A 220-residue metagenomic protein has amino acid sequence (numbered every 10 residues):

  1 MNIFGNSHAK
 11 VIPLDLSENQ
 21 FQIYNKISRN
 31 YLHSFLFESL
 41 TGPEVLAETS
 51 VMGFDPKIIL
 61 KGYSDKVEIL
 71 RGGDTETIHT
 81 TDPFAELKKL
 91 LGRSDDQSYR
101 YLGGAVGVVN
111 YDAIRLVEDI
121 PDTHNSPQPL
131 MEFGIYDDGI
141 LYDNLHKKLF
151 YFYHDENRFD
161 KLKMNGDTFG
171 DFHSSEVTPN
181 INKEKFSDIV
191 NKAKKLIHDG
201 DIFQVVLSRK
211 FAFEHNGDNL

Functional and structural regions predicted by a protein language model:
M1-L220: Extended alpha-helical targeting/anchoring segments, especially N-terminal organellar/secretory targeting helices
